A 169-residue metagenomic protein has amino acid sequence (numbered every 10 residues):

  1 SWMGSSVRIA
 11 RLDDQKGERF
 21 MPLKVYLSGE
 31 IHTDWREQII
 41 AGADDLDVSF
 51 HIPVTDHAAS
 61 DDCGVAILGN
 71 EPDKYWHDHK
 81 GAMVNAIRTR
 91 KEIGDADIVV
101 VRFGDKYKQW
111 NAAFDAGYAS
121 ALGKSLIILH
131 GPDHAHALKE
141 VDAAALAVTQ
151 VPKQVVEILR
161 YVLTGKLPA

Functional and structural regions predicted by a protein language model:
S5-V7: Short, positively charged low-complexity motifs
I9-A169: Conserved catalytic or regulatory cores that recognize and/or transform ribose-phosphate-containing ligands
